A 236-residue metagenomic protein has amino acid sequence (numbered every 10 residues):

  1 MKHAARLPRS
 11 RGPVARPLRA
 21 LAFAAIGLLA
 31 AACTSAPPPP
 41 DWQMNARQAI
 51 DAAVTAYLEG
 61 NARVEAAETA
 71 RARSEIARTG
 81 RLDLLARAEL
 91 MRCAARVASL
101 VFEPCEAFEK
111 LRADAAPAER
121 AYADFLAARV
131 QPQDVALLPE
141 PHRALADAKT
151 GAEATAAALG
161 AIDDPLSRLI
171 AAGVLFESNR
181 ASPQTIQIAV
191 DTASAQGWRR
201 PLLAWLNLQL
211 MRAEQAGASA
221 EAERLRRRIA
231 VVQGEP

Functional and structural regions predicted by a protein language model:
L29-A32: C-terminal motif of bacterial Sec signal peptides marking the signal peptidase cleavage site
P38, Y57, A77, S178-A181 (+2 more regions): Hydrophobic/aromatic side-chain positions at a characteristic register within alpha-helices of tetratricopeptide repeats
P38-A115: N-terminal Sec/ER secretory leader and immediately downstream segment of secreted/extracellular precursors
N45, L85, D163, S182 (+2 more regions): Residues that mark the junctions of alpha-helical repeat units in TPR/alpha-solenoid scaffolds
A52, R92, I170-G173, A189 (+1 more regions): Structural register within alpha-helical repeat arrays
A70-S74, R112-A113, V190-A195, M211 (+1 more regions): Amphipathic alpha-helical segments of tetratricopeptide repeats
A118-W198: Extended amphipathic alpha-helical interaction segments
L206-P236: A cross-kingdom marker for long, charged
